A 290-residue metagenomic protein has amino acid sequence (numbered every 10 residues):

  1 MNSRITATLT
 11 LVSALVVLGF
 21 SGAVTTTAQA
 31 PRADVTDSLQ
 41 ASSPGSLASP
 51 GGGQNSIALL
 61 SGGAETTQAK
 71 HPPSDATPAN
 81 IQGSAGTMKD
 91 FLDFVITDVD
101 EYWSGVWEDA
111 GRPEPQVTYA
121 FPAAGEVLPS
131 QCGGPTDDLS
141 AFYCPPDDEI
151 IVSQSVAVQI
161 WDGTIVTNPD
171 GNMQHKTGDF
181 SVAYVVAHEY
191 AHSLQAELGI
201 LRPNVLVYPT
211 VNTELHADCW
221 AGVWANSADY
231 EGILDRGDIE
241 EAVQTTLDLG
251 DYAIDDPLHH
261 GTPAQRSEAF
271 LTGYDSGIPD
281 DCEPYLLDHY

Functional and structural regions predicted by a protein language model:
M1-Q29: Secretory targeting and sorting signals
L18-A41, S46: C-terminal region of N-terminal signal peptides and the immediate post-cleavage residues of exported proteins
T27, G63, A124-I151, V158-T164: Catalytic zinc-binding patch centered on the HExxH motif and its immediate surroundings that defines zinc-dependent
N80-G86, V95-D98, E108-Q131, E241-Q244: Acidic helix-start/capping segments at beta-turn-to-alpha-helix junctions
G163-Y184, V205-P209: Short pre-active-site segment immediately N-terminal to the catalytic Zn-binding motif
Y190-V205, W224-D229: Catalytic Zn2+-binding segment of zinc metalloproteases
P209-I233: Post-HExxH zinc-binding segment in Zn-dependent metallohydrolases
N226-Y290: Long, well-structured alpha-helical subdomains associated with metal-dependent extracellular/ecto-lumenal hydrolases
